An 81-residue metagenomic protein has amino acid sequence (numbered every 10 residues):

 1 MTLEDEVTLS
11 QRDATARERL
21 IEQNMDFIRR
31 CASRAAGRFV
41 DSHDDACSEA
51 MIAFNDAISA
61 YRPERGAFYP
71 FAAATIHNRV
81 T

Functional and structural regions predicted by a protein language model:
M1-T81: Alpha-helical promoter-recognition and RNA polymerase-docking modules of transcription initiation factors, dominated by
